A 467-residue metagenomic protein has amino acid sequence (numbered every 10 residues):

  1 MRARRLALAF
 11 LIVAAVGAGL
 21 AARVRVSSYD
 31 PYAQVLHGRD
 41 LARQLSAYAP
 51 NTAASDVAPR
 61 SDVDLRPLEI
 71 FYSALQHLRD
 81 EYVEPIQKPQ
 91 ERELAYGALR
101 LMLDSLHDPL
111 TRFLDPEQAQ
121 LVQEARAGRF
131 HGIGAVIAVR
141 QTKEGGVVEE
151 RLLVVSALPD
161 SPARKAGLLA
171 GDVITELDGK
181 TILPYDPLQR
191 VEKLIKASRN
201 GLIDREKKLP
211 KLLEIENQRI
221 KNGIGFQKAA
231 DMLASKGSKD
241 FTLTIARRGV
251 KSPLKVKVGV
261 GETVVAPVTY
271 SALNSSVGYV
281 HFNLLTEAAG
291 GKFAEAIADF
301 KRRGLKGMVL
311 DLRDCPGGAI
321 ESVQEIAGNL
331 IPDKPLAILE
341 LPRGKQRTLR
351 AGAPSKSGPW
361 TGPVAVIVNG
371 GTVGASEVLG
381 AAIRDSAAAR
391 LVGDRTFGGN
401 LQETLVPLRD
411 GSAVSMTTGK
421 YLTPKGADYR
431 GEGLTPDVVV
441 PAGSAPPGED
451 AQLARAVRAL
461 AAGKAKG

Functional and structural regions predicted by a protein language model:
R5-R23: Hydrophobic membrane-insertion alpha-helices, especially the h-region of bacterial N-terminal signal peptides
R25-T52: Ser/Thr/Pro/Gly-rich low-complexity linker/stalk segments immediately outside membranes or between
Y32-L41, K143-V147, L183-N222: Intrinsically disordered, low-complexity Ser/Thr- and acidic-rich flexible linkers and loops, especially at boundaries
L65-R151, F226, A230-L233, S238-V258 (+2 more regions): Extended, small/polar residue-biased N-terminal targeting/export presequences and adjacent propeptide/linker tracts
Q87, E91, L153-S156, S161-A170 (+3 more regions): Cleft-lining beta-strand/loop regions that shape enzyme active-site pockets
S105, Y429-E432, A445-G467: Conserved functional hotspot residues or short segments at active or partner-binding sites across diverse domains
G128-P184, R190, E287, G419: PDZ/PDZ-like domain segments forming the peptide/carboxylate-binding groove, activating on the N-terminal beta-strands
